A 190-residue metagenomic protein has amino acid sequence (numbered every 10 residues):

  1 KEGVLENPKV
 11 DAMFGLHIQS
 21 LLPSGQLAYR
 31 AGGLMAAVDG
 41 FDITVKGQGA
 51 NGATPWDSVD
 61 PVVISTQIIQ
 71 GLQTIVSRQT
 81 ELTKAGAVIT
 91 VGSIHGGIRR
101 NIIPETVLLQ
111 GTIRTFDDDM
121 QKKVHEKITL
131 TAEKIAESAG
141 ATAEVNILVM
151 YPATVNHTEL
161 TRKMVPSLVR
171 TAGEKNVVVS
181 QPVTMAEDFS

Functional and structural regions predicted by a protein language model:
K1-P104, T184-F189: Histidine/acidic-residue-rich, glycine-tolerant segments that coordinate divalent metal ions
V63-S190: Metal-dependent amide/peptide-bond hydrolase catalytic core, centered on the "pita-bread" metallohydrolase fold
